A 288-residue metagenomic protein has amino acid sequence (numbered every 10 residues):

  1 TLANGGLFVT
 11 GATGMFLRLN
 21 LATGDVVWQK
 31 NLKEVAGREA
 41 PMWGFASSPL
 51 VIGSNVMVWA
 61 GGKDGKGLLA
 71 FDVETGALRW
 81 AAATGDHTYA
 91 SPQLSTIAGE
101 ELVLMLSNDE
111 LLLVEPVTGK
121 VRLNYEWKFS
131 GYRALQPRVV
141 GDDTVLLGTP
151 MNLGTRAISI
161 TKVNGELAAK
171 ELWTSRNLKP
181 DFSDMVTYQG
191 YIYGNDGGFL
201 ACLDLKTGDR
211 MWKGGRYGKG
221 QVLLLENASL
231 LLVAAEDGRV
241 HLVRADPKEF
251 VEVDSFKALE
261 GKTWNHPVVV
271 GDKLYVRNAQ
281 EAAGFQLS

Functional and structural regions predicted by a protein language model:
T1-S288: Noncatalytic, solvent-exposed loop/strand surfaces of beta-propeller-type extracellular/periplasmic domains
